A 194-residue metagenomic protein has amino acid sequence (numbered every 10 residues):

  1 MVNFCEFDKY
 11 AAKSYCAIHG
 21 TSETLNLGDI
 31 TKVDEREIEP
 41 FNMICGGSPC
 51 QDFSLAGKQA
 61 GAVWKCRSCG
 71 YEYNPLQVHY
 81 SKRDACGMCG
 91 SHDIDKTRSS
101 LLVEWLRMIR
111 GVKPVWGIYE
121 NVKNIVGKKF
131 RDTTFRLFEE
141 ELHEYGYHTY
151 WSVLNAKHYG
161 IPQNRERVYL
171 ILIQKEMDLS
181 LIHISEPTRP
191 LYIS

Functional and structural regions predicted by a protein language model:
M1-S185, R189, S194: Conserved active-site and SAM-binding loop architecture of S-adenosyl-L-methionine-dependent nucleic-acid
